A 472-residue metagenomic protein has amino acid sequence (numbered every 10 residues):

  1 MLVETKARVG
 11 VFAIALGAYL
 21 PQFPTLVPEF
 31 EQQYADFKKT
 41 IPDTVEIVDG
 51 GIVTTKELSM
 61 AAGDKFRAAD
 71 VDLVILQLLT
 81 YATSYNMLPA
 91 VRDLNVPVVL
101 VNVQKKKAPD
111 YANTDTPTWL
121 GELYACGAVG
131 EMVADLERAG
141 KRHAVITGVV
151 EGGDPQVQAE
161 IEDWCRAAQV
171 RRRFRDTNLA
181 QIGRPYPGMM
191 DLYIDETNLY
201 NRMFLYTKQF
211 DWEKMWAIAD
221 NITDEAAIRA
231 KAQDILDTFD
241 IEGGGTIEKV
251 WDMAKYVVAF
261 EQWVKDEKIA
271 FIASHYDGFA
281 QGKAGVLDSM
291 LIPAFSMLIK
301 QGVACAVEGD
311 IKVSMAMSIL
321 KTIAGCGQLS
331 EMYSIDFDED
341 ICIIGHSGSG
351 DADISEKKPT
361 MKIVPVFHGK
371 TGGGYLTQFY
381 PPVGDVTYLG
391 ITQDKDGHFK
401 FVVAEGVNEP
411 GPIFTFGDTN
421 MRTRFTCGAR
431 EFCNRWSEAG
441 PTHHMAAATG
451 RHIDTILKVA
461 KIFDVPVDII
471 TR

Functional and structural regions predicted by a protein language model:
L2, A7-V9, K107-A232, L236-F239: Cap/lid and interdomain-hinge subdomains that line or gate substrate/regulatory clefts in soluble alpha/beta enzymes
E31-T55, R142-G148, L205-D211: Short beta-strand elements in bilobed, periplasmic/extracellular small-molecule ligand-binding domains
S59-V71, L88-A90, V257-D266: Short, well-structured alpha-helical segments in soluble
V71-T80, V99-V101, I269-S274: Periplasmic-binding protein-like
P89-D115, L120-A128, P293-E308: Short, acidic/small-residue loops that bind anionic groups at enzyme active sites
A230-I323: Long, internal scaffold/assembly segments composed of regular secondary structure
S296-T415: C-terminal catalytic subdomain
K370-R472: Extended hydrophobic packing segments that form well-structured cores
